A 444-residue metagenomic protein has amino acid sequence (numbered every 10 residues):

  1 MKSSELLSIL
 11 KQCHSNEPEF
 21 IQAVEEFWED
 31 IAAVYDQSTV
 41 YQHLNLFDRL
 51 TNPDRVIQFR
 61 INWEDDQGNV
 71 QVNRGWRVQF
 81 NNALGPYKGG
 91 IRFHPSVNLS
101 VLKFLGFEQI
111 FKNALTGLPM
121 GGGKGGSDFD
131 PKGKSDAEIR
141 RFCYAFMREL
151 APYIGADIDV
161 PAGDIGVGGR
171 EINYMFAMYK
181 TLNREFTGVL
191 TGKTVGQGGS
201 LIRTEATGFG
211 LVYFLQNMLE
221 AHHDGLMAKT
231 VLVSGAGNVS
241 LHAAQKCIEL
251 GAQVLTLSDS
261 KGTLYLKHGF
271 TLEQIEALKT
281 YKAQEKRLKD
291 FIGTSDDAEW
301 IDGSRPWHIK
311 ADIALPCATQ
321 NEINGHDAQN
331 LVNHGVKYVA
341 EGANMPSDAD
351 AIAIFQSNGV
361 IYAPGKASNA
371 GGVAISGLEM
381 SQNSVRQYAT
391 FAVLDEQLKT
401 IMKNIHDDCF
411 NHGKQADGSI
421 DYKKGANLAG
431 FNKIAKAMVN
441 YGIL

Functional and structural regions predicted by a protein language model:
M1, S15, E19-Q22, E26 (+23 more regions): Conserved active-site and cofactor/substrate-binding residues in soluble primary-metabolism enzymes
K2-A23, M218-L219, V332-L444: Adenosine-phosphate binding glycine-rich loop
I21, T39-H43, G117, I154-G163 (+4 more regions): Flexible, glycine/charged-enriched surface loops at secondary-structure junctions
V40-N69: Structured beta-strand/loop patches that form or line metal/cofactor-binding pockets in enzymes
H94, N113-M227: Glycine/serine-rich phosphate-binding loop and adjoining beta1-alpha1 elements at the start of nucleotide-handling
T194, G199-K310: Glycine-rich phosphate/diphosphate-binding loop of Rossmann-like nucleotide-binding domains
G262-Y362, A367: Rossmann-like adenosine-cofactor binding region
